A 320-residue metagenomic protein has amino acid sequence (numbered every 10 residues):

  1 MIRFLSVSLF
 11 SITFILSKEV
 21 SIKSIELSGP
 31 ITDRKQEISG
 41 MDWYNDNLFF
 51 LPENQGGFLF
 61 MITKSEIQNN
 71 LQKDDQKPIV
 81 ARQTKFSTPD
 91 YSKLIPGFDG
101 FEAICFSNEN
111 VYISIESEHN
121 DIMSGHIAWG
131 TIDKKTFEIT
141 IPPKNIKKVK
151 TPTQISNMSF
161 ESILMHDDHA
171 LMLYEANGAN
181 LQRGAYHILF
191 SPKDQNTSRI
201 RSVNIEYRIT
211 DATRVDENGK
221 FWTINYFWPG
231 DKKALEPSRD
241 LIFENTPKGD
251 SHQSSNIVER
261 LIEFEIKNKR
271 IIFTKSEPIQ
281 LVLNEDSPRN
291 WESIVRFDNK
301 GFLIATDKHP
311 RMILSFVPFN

Functional and structural regions predicted by a protein language model:
I2-S8: Sec-dependent signal peptide recognition, specifically the positively charged N-region followed immediately by
S8-S17: Hydrophobic h-region of N-terminal signal peptides that target proteins for export in Gram-negative bacteria
L16-N320: Sequence/structural signature of beta-propeller domains
